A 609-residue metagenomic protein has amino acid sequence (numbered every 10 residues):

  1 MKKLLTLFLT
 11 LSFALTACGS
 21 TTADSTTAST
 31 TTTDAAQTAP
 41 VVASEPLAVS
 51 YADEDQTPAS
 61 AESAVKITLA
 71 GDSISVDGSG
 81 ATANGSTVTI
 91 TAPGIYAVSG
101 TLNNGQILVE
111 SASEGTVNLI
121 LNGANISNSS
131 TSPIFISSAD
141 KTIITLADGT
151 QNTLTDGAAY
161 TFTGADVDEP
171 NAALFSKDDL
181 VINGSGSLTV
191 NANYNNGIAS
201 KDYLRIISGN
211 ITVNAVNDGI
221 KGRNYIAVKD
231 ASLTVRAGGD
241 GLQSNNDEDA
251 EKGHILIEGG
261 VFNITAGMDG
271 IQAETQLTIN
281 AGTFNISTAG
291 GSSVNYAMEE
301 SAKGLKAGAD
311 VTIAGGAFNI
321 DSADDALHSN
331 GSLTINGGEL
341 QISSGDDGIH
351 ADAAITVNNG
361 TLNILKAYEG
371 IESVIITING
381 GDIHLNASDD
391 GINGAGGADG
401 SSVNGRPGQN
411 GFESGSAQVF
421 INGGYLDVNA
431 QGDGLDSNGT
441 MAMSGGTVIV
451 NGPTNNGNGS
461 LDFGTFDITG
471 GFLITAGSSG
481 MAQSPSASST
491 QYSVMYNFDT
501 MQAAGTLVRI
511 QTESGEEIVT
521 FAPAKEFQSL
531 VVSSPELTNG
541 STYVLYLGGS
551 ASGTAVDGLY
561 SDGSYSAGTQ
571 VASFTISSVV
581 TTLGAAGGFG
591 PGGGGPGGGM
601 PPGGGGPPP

Functional and structural regions predicted by a protein language model:
L4-A14, C18-P609: A composition-driven surface/loop motif
